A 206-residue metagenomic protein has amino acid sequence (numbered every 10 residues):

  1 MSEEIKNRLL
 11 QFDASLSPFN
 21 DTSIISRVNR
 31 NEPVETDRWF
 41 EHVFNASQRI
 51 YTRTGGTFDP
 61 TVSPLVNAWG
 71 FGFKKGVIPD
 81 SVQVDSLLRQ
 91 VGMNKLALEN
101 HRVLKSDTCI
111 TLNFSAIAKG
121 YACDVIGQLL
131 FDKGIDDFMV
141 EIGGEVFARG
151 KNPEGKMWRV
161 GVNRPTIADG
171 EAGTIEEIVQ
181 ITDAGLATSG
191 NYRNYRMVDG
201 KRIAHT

Functional and structural regions predicted by a protein language model:
M1-T206: Mature catalytic core of soluble alpha/beta enzymes
